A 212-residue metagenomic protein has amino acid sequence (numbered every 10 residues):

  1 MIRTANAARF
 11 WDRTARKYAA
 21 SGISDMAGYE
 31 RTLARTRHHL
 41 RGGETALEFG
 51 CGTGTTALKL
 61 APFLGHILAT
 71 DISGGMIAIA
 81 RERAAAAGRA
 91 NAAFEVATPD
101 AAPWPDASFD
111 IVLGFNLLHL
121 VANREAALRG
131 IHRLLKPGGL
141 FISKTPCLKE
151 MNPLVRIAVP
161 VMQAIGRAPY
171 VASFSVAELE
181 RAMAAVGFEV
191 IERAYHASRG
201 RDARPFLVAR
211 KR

Functional and structural regions predicted by a protein language model:
M1-G42, K59, K149-E150, A197 (+2 more regions): Conserved class I S-adenosyl-L-methionine
L47, T53-A101: Class I SAM-dependent methyltransferase SAM/SAH-binding core
D100-I111: A short acidic, Gly/Pro-enriched loop at the edge of an enzyme's catalytic core that lines a small-molecule cofactor
I111-N123: A short SAM/SAH-binding and catalytic strip from SAM-dependent methyltransferases
E125-P137: A short glycine-rich, Lys/Arg-flanked "PGG" loop and its adjoining helix->strand segment in the class I
I142-A164: Conserved class I S-adenosyl-L-methionine
V171-V186: Short alpha-helix
V186-F188, E192-R212: Core SAM-dependent methyltransferase catalytic element
